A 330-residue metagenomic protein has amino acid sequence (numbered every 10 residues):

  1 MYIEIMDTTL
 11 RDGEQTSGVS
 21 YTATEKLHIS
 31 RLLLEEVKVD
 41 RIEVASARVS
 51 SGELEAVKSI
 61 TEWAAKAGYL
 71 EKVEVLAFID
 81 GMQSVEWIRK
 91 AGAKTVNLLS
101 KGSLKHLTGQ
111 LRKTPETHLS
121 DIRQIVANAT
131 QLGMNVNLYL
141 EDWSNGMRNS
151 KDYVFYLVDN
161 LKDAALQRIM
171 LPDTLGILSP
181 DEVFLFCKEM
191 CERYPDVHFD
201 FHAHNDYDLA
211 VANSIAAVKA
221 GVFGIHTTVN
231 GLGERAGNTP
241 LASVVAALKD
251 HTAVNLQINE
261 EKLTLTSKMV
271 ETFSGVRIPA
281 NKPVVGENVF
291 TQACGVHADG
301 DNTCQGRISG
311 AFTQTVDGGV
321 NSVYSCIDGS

Functional and structural regions predicted by a protein language model:
Y2-I3, D7-T9, A253-S330: A mid-to-C-terminal "edge-of-domain" accessory segment
I3-I5, R11-R41, S59-G68, G81-V197 (+1 more regions): Alpha/beta enzyme core
H28, L34-S59, T313-S330: Terminal or standalone catalytic/regulatory effector modules within metabolic enzymes and repeat proteins
W63, G233-S267: C-terminal helical cap(s) of enzyme catalytic domains, especially alpha/beta-barrels
V73-D80, H198-L209, E234: Glycine-rich beta-to-alpha transition loops that act as phosphate-gripper elements at the mouths of alpha/beta enzyme
L104-H106, D208, G231-A236: Short gly/pro/ser/thr-enriched loop/turn and capping motifs at secondary-structure boundaries
T174, H226-R235: Active-site PLP-lysine loop of aminotransferase-like
H202-N230: Small-aliphatic-rich amphipathic alpha-helix that forms the alpha element of a beta-alpha
